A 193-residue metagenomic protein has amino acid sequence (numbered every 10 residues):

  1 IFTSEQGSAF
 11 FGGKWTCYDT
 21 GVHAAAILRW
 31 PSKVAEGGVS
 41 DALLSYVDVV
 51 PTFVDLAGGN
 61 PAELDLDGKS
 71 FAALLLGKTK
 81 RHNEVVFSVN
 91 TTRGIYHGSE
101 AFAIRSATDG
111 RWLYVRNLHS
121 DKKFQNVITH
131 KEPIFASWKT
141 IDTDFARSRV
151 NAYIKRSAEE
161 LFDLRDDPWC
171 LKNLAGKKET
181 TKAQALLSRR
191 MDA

Functional and structural regions predicted by a protein language model:
I1-F10, A57: Metal-dependent active-site segment of extracytoplasmic phospho-/sulfohydrolases and closely related
I1-T3, A26-L28, S45, T52 (+4 more regions): Structural recognition of the beta-strand scaffold that forms the well-ordered cores of secreted hydrolase catalytic
F11-D65, K69-E84, K172: Substrate-binding rim/cap in mid-to-C-terminal beta-strand-loop elements of soluble/periplasmic
Y18-D19, R93-G176, K182: C-terminal, low-complexity/hydrophilic appendages and adjacent surface loops of extracellular/periplasmic anionic
A25-I27, K178-A185, R189, A193: Low-complexity, Gly/Pro
P31, L56-P61, L75-T79, R111 (+5 more regions): A generic secondary-structure signal for well-formed alpha-helical elements
L44-P51, L66-K69, D109, R156-E159 (+4 more regions): A structural signal for well-ordered alpha-helical segments within the folded catalytic domains of diverse enzymes
L66-L74, V85-F102: Short, surface-exposed recognition loops and adjoining beta-strand edges that mediate ligand/DNA contacts, enriched
